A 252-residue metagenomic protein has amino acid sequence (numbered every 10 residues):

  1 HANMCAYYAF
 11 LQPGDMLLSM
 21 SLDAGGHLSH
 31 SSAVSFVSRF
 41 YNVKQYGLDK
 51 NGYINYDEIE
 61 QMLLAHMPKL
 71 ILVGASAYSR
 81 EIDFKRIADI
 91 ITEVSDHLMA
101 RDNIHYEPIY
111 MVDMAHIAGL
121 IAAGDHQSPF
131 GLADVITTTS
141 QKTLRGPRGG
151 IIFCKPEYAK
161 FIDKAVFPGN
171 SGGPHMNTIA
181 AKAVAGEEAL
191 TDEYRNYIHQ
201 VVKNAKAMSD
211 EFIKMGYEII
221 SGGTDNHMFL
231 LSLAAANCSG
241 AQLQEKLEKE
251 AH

Functional and structural regions predicted by a protein language model:
H1-G216: Conserved PLP-enzyme active-site core in the AAT-like
K206-I220, N226-H252: Conserved C-terminal alpha-helix-loop-beta "cap" of PLP-dependent enzymes that closes/shapes the active-site mouth
